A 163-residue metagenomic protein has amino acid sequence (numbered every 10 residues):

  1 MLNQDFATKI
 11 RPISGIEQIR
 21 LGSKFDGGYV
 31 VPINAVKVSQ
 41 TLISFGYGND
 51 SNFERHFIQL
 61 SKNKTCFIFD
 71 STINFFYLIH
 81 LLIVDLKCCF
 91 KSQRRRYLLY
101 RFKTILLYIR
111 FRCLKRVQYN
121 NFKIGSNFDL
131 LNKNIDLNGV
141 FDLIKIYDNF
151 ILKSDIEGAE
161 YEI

Functional and structural regions predicted by a protein language model:
M1-I163: Phosphate/nucleotide-binding beta-alpha loop and adjacent structural elements of enzyme active sites
